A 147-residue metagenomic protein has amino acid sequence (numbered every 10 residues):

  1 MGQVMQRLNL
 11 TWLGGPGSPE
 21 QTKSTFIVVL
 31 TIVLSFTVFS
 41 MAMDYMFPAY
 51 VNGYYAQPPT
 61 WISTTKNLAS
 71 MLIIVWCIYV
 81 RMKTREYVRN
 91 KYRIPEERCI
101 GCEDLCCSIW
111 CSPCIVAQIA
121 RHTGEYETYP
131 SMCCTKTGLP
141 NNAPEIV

Functional and structural regions predicted by a protein language model:
M1-T60, Y79-V147: Membrane-interface extramembranous regions at the lipid-water interface
T65-W76, C107: Hydrophobic alpha-helical transmembrane segments of multi-pass membrane proteins
